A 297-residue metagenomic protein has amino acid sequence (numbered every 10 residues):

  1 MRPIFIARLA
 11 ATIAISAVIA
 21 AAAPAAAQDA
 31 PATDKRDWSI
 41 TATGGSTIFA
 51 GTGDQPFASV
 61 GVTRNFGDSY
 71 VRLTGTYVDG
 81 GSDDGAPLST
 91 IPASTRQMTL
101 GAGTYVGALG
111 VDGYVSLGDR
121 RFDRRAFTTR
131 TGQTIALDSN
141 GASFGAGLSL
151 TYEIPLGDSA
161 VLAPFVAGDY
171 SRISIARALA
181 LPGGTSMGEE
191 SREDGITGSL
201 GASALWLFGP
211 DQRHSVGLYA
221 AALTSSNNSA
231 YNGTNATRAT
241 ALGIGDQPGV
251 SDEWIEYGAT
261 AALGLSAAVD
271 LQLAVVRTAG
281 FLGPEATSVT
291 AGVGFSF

Functional and structural regions predicted by a protein language model:
M1-R36: Cleavable N-terminal export/targeting peptides
A25-G85: Short glycine/proline- and aromatic-enriched beta-strand/turn motifs that initiate or cap beta-hairpins
T41-T47, T52, T99, G103 (+1 more regions): Outer membrane beta-barrel transmembrane domains
G45-I48, S59, D83-T90, Q97-T99 (+4 more regions): Extracellular loop and loop/strand-boundary signature of outer-membrane beta-barrel proteins
T47-F49, V78-S82, G118-F122, D169-I175 (+2 more regions): Structural signature of outer-membrane beta-barrel domains
T52-A58, G75, G81-P92, D123-G132 (+3 more regions): Outer-membrane beta-barrel translocator domains and adjoining extracellular loop/strand segments of Gram-negative
D68-L73, A108-G113, A160, D211-H214 (+1 more regions): Repeated loop/turn-to-beta-strand initiation elements of outer-membrane beta-barrel proteins
D112-S116, T151, V161-D169, S215-A221 (+1 more regions): Outer-envelope exported proteins of Gram-negative bacteria
